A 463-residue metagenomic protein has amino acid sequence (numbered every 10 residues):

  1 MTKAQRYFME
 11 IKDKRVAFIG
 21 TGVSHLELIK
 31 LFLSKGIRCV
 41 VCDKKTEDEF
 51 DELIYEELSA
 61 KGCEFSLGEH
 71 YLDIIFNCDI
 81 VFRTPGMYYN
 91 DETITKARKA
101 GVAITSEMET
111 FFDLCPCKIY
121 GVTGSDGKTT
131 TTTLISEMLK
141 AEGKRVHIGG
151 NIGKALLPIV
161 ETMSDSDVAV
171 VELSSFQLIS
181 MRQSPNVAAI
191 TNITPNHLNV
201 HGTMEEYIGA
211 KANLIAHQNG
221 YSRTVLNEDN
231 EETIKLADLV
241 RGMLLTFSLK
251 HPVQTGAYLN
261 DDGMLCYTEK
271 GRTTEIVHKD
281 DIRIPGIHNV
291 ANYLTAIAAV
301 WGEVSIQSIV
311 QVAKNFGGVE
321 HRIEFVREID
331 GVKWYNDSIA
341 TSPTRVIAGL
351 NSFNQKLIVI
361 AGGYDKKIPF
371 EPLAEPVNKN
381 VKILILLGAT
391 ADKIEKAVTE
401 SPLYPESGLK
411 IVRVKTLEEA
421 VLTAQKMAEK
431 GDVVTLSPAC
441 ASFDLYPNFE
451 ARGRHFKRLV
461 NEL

Functional and structural regions predicted by a protein language model:
M1-S106, T110, K396: N-terminal leader/targeting and accessory segments in enzymes
Q5-R15, H25-K35, R145, K279-K382: Nucleotide phosphate-binding/pyrophosphate-handling subdomain across enzymes that bind or process nucleotide phosphates
G22, K45, I152, D229-N230 (+2 more regions): Residues in the short beta-alpha loop(s) of Rossmann-like NAD(P)-binding domains
L31-L33, L72-C78, P85-E228, E232-M243 (+3 more regions): Phosphate-binding loop of NTP-binding sites
R38-K45, T224-E228, I360-A361, N380-A389: Short internal beta-strands
C39-D43, I148, V170, T246 (+1 more regions): Short beta-strand "acidic-cap" motif of Rossmann-like dinucleotide-binding folds
V40-K44, G68-E69, S106-E109, R241-N260 (+4 more regions): Beta-strand->loop->alpha-helix junctions that form or flank phosphate-binding loops in nucleotide-handling enzymes
Y55, L373-G431: C-terminal helical cap/extension that packs against the catalytic core of soluble nucleotide-cofactor enzymes
